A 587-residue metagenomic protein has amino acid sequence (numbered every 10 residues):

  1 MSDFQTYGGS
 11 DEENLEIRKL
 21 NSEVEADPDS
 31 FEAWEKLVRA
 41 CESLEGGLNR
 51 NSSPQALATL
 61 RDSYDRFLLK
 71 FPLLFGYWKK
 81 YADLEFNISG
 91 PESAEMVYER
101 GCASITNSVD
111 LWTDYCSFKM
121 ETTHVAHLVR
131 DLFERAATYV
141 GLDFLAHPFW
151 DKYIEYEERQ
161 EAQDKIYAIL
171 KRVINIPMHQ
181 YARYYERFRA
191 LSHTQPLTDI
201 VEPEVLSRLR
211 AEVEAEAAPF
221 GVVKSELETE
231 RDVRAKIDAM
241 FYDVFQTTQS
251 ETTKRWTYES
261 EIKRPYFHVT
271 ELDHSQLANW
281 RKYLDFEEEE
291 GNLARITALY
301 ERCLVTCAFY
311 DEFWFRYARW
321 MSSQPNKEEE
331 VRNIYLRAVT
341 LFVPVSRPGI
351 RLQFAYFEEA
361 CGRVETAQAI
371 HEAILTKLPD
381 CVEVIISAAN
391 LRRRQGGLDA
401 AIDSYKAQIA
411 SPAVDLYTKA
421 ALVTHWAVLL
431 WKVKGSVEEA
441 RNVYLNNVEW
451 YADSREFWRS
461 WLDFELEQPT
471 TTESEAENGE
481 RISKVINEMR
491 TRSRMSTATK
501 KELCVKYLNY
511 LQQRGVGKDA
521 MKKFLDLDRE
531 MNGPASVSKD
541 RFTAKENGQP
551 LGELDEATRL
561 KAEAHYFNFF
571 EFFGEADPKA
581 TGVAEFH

Functional and structural regions predicted by a protein language model:
M1-H587: Alpha-helical solenoid scaffolds in eukaryotic macromolecular assemblies
